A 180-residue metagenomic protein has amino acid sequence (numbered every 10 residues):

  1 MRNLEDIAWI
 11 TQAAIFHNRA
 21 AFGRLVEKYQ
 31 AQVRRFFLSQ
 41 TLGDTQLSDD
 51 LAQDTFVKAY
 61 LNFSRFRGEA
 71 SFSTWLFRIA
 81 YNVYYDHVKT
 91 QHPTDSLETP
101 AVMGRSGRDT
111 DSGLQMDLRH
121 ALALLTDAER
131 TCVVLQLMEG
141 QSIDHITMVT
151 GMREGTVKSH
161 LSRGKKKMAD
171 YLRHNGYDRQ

Functional and structural regions predicted by a protein language model:
M1-Q32, T150, Y177-Q180: N-terminal module of bacterial RNA polymerase sigma factors
R2, G43, M148-G151, K166-Q180: C-terminal edge and immediately downstream basic/flexible tail or linker adjoining helix-turn-helix-like DNA-binding
N3-I7, D86, Q91-H120, S142: Internal acidic/polar
I15, T41-G43, D54-S71, T90-Q91: Sigma70-family region 2
V26-T45, N62, L122, H174: Amphipathic, Lys/Arg- and hydrophobic-enriched alpha-helical face
D50-V57, A70-N82: Structural recognition of an alpha-helix C-terminal capping motif at a helix-to-coil junction
L61, R65-G68, R78-E98: Arg/Lys-rich amphipathic alpha helix in sigma70-family domain 2
A123-T131, E139-T156, K167: Helix-turn-helix DNA-binding module
